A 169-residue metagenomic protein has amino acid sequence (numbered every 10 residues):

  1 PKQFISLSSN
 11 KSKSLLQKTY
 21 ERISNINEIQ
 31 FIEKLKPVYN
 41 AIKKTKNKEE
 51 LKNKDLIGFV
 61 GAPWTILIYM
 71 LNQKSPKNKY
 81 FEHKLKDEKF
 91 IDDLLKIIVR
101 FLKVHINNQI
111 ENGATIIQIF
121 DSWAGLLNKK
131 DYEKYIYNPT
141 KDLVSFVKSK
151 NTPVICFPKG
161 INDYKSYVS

Functional and structural regions predicted by a protein language model:
P1-Q3, S122-W123: Glycine-rich, flexible loop/turn motifs
K2-Q17, Y69-Y80: Short, flexible, mixed-charge acidic loops at enzyme active sites
I5-L7, I29, Q118, S145: Hydrophobic transmembrane signal anchors and adjacent membrane-proximal interface regions, especially in viral
S8-K48: A gly/proline- and charged-residue-enriched helix-loop-helix capping module
P37, A41, K46-S169: Active-site loop segments of alpha/beta catalytic cores
